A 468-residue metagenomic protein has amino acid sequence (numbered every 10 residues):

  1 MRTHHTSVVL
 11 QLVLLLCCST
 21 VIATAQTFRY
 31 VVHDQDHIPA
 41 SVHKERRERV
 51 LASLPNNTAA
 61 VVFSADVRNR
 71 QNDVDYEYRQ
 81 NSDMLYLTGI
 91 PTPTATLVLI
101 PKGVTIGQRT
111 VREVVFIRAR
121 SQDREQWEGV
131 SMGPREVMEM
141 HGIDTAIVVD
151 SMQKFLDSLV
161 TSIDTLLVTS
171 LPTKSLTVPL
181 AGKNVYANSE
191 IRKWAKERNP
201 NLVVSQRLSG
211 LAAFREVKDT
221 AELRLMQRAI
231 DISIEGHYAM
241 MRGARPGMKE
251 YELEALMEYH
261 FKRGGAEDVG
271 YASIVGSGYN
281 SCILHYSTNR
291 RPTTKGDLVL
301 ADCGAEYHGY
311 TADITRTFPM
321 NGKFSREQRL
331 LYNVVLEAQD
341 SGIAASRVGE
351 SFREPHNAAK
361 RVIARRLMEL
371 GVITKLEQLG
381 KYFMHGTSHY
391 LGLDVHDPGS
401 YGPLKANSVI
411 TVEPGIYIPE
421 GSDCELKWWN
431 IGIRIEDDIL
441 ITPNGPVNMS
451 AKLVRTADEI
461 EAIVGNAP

Functional and structural regions predicted by a protein language model:
R2-H5, A23-P468: Active-site neighborhoods and metal-handling regions in enzymes and metal-associated proteins
L10-T20: Bacterial N-terminal signal peptides
